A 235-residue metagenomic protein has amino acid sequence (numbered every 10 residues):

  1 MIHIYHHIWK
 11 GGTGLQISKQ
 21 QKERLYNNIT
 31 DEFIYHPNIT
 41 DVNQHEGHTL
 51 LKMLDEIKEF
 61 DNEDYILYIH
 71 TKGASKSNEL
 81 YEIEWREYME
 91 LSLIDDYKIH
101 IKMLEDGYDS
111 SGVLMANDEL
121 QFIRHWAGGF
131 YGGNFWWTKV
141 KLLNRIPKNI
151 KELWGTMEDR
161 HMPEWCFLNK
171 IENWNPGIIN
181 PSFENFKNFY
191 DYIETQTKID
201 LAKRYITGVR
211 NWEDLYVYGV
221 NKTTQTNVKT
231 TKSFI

Functional and structural regions predicted by a protein language model:
M1-I235: ER/Golgi luminal nucleotide-sugar-dependent glycosyltransferases, focusing on the catalytic module
